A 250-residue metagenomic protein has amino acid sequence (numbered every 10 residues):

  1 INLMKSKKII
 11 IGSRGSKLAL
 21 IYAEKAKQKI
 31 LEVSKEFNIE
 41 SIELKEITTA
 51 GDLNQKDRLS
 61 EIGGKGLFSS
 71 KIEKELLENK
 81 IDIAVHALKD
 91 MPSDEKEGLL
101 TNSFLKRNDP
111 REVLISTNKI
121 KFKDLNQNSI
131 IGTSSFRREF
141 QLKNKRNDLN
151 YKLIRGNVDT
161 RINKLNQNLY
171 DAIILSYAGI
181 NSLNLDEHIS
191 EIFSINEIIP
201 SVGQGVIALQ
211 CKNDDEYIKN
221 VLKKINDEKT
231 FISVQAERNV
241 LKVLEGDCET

Functional and structural regions predicted by a protein language model:
I1-L3: Short, Lys/Arg-enriched N-terminal segments with co-localized hydrophobic residues within the first ~10-30 amino acids
K5-D57, E61, S69, N144-T250: Small-molecule-sensing regulatory modules
I10-G12, K45, A84, N102 (+1 more regions): Short, well-ordered beta-strand segments
G64-L105, D109-P110: N-terminal glycine-rich phosphate/adenylate-binding segment common to multiple enzyme folds
H86-A87, G132-S134, I174-S176, Q210: Short beta-strand segments
L88-K89, E97-L149: A conserved helix-loop-strand patch within extracytoplasmic ligand-binding domains of the periplasmic binding
